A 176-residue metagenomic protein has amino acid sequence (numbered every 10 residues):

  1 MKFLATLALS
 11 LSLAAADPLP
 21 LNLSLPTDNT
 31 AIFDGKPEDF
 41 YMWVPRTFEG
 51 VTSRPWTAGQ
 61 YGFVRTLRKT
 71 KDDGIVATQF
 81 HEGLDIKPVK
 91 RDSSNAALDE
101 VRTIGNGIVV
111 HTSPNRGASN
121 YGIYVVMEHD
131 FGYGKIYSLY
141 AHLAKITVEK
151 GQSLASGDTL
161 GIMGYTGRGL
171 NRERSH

Functional and structural regions predicted by a protein language model:
M1-F3, A16: Universal eukaryotic N-terminal targeting presequences
A5-L13: Hydrophobic helical h-region of N-terminal Sec-dependent signal peptides in bacterial secretory/periplasmic proteins
A16-I123, S156, Y165, G169: Surface-exposed, glycine-biased beta-strand/turn segments
D85-K87, R102-T103, V126-E128, S138-H142 (+1 more regions): Structural recognition of the beta-strand scaffold that forms the well-ordered cores of secreted hydrolase catalytic
S94-L98, R102, F131-G157: Short histidine-centered loop motifs in beta-beta connectors
E128-H129, G167: Catalytic micro-motifs at enzyme active sites that drive phosphoryl/nucleotidyl and oxygen chemistry
H129, S175-H176: A short hydrophobic beta-strand segment most commonly corresponding to one strand of the jelly-roll/cupin
T147-V148, T159, Y165-E173: Short glycine/proline-centered loop/turn elements that form peptide/ligand docking sites
